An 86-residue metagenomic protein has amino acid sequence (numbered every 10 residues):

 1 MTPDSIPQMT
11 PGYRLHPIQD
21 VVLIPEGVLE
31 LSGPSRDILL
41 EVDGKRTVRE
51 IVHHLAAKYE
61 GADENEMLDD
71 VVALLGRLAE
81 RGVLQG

Functional and structural regions predicted by a protein language model:
M1-E26: Long, low-complexity, charged/polar intrinsically disordered regions in eukaryotic proteins
G27-G86: Long, charge-rich, low-complexity alpha-helical segments
